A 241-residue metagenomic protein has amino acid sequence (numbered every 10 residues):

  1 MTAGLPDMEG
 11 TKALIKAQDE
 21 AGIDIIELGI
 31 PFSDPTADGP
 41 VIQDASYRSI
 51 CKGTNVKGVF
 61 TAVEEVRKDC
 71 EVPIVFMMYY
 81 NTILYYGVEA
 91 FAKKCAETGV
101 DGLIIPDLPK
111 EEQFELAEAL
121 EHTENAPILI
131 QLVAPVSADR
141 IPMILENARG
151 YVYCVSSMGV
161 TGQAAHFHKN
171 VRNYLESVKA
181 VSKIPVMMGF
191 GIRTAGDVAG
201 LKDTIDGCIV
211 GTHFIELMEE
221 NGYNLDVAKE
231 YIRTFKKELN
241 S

Functional and structural regions predicted by a protein language model:
M1, I26-L28, I74-M78, L103-I105 (+4 more regions): Hydrophobic faces of well-ordered beta-strands that scaffold small-molecule active sites in alpha/beta enzyme cores
M1-T11, V75-G87, I128-V136: Active-site mouth loops of central-metabolism enzymes
D7-D19, V136-N147, M188, I192-C208: Catalytic cores of alpha/beta
Q18, I26-G29, C95, I144 (+4 more regions): Conserved, mostly hydrophobic/aromatic
A21, V59-I74, T98, V178-K183 (+1 more regions): A structural motif corresponding to the C-terminal end of an alpha-helix and its immediate exit/capping segment
G22, C95-D101, E121-L129, E146-C154 (+1 more regions): Glycine-enriched alpha-helix->loop->beta-strand junction motifs that scaffold or abut catalytic
S33-I42, C51-E64, I83-A90, I105-E124 (+4 more regions): Active-site-adjacent beta->alpha loops and helix N-cap segments on the catalytic face of soluble alpha/beta enzymes
K169-I209, H213-E216: A C-terminal functional module that forms or caps the active site or interfaces directly with catalytic machinery
